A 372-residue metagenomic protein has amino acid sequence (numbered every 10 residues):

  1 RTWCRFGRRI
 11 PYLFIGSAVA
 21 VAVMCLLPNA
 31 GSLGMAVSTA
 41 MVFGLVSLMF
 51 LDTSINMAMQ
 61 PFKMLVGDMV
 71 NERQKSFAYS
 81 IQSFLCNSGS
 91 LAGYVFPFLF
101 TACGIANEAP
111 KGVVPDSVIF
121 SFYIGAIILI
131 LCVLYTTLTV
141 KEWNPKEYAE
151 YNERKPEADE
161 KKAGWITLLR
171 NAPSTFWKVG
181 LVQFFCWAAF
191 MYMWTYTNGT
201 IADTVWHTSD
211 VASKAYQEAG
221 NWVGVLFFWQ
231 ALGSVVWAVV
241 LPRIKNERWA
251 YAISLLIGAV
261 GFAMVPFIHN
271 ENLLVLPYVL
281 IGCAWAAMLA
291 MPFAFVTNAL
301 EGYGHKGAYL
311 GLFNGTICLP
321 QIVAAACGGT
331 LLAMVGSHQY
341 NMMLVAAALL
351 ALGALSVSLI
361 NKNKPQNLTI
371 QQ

Functional and structural regions predicted by a protein language model:
R1-G7, V235-R248, L332: Helix-to-loop junctions at the C-terminal end of transmembrane segments in multipass secondary transporters
L13-S38, I257-H269: C-terminal ends and interior cores of transmembrane alpha-helices in multi-pass membrane transporters/permeases
G31, M35-S47, M57-A58, F62-K63 (+2 more regions): Intracellular loop-helix junctions on the cytosolic face of multi-pass helical membrane proteins
L48-D52, Q183, W187, E271 (+1 more regions): Helical-face signature of the major facilitator-like transporter fold
M57-V70, A287-G302: Intracellular juxtamembrane helix-capping segments at the cytosolic ends of symmetry-related transmembrane helices
S80, D116-S117, H207-A231, L312 (+1 more regions): Loop-to-transmembrane helix entry
R248-P292: C-terminal transmembrane helical hairpin of 12-TM major facilitator-type secondary transporters
Y303-V335: A late C-terminal transmembrane helix in Major Facilitator Superfamily
